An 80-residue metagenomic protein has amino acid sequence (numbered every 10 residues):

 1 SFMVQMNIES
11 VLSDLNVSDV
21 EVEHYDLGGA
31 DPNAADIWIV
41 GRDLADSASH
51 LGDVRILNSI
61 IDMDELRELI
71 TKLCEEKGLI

Functional and structural regions predicted by a protein language model:
S1-F2, A48-H50: Short glycine-/acidic-enriched loop or helix-start segments at secondary-structure transitions that form or flank
S1-L15: Short, charged N-terminal beta->alpha structural module
S13-A30: A short, well-structured beta->alpha microelement
H24, V40, R55-N58: Structural signal for conserved beta-strand scaffold positions within catalytic alpha/beta enzyme cores
D26-L27, I39-D46: Short, polar loop motifs at secondary-structure junctions
N33: Structured loop/turn residues at beta-strand edges in well-structured enzyme cores
D36: Conserved acidic residues
D53-I80: Ser/Thr/Gly-rich flexible loops in soluble cytosolic domains mediating phosphotransfer, phosphorylation
